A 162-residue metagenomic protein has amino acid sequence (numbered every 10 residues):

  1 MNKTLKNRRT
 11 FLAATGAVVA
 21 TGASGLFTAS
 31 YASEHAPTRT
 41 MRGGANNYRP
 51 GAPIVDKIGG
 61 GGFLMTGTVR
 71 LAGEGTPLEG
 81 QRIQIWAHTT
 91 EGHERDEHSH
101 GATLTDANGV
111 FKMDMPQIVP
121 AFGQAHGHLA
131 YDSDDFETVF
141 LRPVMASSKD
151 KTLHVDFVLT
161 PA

Functional and structural regions predicted by a protein language model:
M1-V19: N-terminal secretory signal peptides and thylakoid transit peptides that target proteins across membranes
S33-A162: Beta-strand-dominated extracellular/periplasmic modules and repeats in secreted or surface-exposed proteins
